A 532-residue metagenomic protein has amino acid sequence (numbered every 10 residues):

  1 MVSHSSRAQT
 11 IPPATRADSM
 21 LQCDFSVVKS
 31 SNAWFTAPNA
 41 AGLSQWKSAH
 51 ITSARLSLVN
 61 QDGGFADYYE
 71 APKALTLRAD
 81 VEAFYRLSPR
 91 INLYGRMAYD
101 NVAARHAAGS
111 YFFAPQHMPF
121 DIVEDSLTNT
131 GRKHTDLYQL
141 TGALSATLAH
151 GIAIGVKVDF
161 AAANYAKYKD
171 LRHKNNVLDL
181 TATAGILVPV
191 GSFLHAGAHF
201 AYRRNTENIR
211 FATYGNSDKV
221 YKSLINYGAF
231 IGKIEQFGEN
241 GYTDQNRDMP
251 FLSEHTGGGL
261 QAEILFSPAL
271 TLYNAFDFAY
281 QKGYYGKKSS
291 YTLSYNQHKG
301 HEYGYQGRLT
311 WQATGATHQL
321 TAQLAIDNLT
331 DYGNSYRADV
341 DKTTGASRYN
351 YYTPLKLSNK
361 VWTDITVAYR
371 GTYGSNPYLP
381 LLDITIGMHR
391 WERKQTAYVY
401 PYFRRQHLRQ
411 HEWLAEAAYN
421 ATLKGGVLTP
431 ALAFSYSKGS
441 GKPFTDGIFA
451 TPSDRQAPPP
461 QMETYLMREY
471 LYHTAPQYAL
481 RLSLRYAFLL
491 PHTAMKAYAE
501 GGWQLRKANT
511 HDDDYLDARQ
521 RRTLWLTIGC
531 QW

Functional and structural regions predicted by a protein language model:
S3-S5: N-terminal signal peptide c-region/cleavage motif recognized by signal peptidases
R7-A107: N-terminal, post-signal peptide beta-strand-biased segments of exported outer-membrane/organellar beta-barrel and other
P12-L21, V188, S192, Q520-W532: Outer-membrane beta-barrel "beta-signal"
D62-R78, G131-K133, A163-V177, N246-F251 (+1 more regions): Outer-membrane beta-barrel proteins
L75-V102, N129-A162, L178-R203: Transmembrane beta-barrel wall of Gram-negative outer-membrane proteins
A114-L127, Y227-E263, S267-Q531: Outer membrane beta-barrel transmembrane domains
S145-K169, V177-G185, Y273-S290, D383-W391: Surface-exposed extracellular loop regions of Gram-negative outer-membrane beta-barrel proteins
N205-G228: A surface-exposed, glycine/aromatic-enriched loop/edge motif typical of exported proteins
